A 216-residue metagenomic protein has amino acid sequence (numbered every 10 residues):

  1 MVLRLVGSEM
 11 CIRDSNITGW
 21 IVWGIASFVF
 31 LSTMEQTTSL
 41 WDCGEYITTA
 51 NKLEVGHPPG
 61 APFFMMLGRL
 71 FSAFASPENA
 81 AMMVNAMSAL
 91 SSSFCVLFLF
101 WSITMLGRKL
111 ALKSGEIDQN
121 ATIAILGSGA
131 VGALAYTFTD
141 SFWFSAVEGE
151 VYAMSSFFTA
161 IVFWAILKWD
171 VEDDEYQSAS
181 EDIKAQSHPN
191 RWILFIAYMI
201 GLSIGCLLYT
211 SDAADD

Functional and structural regions predicted by a protein language model:
M1-I12, Y209-D216: Single conserved hydrophobic/aromatic residue that forms the stacking wall/gate of nucleotide- or nucleobase-binding
S8-E9, R13-V29, F94-L97, T104-M105 (+1 more regions): Start-transfer (signal-anchor) and selected internal transmembrane alpha helices of multi-pass inner/ER membrane
R13-L40, Y136-F138, L207: Transmembrane signal-anchor helices characteristic of membrane glycosylation enzymes that use polyprenol
W20, A86-D118, F158-K168: Transmembrane-helix motifs of polytopic, lipid-linked glycan transferases
M34-Y46, G56-G68, E78-M82: Extracytoplasmic catalytic/substrate-binding loops of multi-pass membrane glycan-assembly enzymes
T49-K52, G132-L134, W192-C206: Membrane-interface alpha helices of multi-pass inner-membrane proteins
P62, S76-L97, W101-S102, D118 (+4 more regions): Loop-to-helix entry region of an early transmembrane alpha helix in multi-pass inner-membrane enzymes
G107, Q119-I123, V162-I193, I200-L202: Membrane-interface transmembrane helices that cradle and orient dolichyl/undecaprenyl
